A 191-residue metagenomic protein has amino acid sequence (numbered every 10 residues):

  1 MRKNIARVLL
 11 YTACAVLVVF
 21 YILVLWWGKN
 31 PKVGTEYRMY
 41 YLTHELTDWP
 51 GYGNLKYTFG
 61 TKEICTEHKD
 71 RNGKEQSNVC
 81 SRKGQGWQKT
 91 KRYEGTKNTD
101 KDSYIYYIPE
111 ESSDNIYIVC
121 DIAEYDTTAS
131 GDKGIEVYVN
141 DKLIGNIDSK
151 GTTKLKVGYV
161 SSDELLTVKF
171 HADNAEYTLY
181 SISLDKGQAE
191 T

Functional and structural regions predicted by a protein language model:
M1-I5: N-terminal Lys/Arg-rich, disordered targeting/topogenic segments
A6-L10, V18-S113, A123-K133, H171-T191: Glycan-recognition and processing domains
T96, Y106-I108, E136-V139, K154 (+1 more regions): Generic alpha-helical hydrophobic packing signal
E110-V119, D163-L165: Extended extracellular/luminal ectodomain segments enriched in beta-structured repeat modules
Y117-S149: Extracellular ligand-binding interfaces
V139-S162, H171: Extracellular carbohydrate recognition and processing domains and analogous Trp-centered ligand-binding platforms
V168: Conserved adenosyl
